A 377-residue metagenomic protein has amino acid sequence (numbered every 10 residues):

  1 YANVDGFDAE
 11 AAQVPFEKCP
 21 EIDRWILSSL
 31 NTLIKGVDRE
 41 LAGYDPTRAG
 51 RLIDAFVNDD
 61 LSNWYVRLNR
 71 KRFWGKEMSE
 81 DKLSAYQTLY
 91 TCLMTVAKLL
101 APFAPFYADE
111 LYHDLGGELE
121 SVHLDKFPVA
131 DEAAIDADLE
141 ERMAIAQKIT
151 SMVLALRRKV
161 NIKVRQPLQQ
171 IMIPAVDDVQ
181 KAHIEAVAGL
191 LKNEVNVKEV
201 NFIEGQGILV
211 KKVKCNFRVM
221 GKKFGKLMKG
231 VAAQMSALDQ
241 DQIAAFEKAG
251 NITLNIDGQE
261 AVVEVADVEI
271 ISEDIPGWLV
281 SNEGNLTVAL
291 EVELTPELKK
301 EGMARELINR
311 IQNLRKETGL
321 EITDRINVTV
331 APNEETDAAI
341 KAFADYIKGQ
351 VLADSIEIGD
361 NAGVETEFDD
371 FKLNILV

Functional and structural regions predicted by a protein language model:
Y1-V377: Feature 926 captures the class I aminoacyl-tRNA synthetase adenylation module centered on the KMSKS loop
